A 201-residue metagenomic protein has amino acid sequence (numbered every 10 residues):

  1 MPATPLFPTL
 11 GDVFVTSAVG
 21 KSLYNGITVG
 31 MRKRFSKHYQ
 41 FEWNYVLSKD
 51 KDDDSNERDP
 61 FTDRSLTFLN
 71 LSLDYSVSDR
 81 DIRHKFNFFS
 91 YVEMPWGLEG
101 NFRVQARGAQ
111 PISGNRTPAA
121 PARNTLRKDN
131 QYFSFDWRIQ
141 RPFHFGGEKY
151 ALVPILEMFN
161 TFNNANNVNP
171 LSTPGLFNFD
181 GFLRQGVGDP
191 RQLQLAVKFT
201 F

Functional and structural regions predicted by a protein language model:
M1-G30, S36, R64-L71, P118 (+2 more regions): Feature marks flexible
T4, F35, M94, F133: Acidic surface patches and DE-rich sequence motifs
K21-S22, Q40-N130: C-terminal extracellular loops and terminal segments of Gram-negative outer membrane beta-barrel proteins
Y24-V29, Q40, K85-F89, D136-R138 (+1 more regions): Membrane-embedded beta-strand positions in outer-membrane beta-barrel channels/transporters
R34, Y91-E93, P142-H144: Solvent-exposed strand-to-loop "edge" motifs in beta-rich extracellular domains
Y39-Q40, V153: Beta-sheet entry/capping signal
G97-A119, N130-S134, Q140-F201: C-terminal beta-signal and adjacent terminal beta-strands/loops of Gram-negative outer-membrane beta-barrel proteins
